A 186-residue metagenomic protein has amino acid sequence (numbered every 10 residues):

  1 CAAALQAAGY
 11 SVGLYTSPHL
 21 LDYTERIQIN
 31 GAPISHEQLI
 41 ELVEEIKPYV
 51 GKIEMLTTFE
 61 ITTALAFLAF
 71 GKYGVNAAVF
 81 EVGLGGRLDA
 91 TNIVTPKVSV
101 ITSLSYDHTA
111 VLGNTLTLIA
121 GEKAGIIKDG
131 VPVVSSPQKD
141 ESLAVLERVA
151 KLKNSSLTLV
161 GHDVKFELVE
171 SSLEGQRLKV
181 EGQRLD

Functional and structural regions predicted by a protein language model:
C1-A2, T63: Short helix immediately C-terminal to the catalytic nucleophile in hydrolase catalytic domains
A3-A8, V149: Rossmann-fold NAD(P)-dependent oxidoreductase module
Q6, I27, D163-E167: Generic preference for hydrophobic/aromatic residues in regular secondary structure cores
A7-V94, A110-L112, L118, D140: ATP-dependent carboxylate-amine ligase catalytic core
I34, L185-D186: Short, isolated positions in well-ordered beta-strands
G74-E81, P96-L185: Acidic, Mg2+-coordinating active-site environments of NTP-dependent enzymes
